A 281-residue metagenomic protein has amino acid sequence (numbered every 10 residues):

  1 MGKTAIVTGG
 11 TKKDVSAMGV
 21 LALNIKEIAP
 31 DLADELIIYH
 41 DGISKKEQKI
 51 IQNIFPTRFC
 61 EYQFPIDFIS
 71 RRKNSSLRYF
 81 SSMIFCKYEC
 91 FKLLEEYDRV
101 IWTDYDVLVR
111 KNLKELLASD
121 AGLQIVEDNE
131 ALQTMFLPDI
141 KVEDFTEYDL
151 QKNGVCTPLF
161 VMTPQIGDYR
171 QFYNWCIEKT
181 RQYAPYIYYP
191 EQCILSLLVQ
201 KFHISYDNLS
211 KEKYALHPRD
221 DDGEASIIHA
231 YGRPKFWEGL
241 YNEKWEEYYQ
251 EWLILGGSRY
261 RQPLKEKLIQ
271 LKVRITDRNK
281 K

Functional and structural regions predicted by a protein language model:
M1-T4, T8-G10, V20, I38 (+2 more regions): A glycosyltransferase accessory/donor-loop signature
N24-L32: Short, acidic, metal-binding catalytic loop of nucleotide-sugar glycosyltransferases
E35-G42: Short internal beta-strands
G42-K49: Short, charged/polar "capping" segments at the starts of alpha-helices and the immediately preceding loops
Q48, I54-L94: Active-site-proximal specificity loops/subdomain of glycosyltransferases
D67-N74, L132-D139, W237-Y241: Short, charged, surface-exposed secondary-structure boundary motifs
F85-M135: GT-A fold catalytic core of metal-dependent nucleotide-sugar glycosyltransferases, centered on the diacidic
A118-E178: Conserved catalytic core of nucleotide-sugar-dependent glycosyltransferases
